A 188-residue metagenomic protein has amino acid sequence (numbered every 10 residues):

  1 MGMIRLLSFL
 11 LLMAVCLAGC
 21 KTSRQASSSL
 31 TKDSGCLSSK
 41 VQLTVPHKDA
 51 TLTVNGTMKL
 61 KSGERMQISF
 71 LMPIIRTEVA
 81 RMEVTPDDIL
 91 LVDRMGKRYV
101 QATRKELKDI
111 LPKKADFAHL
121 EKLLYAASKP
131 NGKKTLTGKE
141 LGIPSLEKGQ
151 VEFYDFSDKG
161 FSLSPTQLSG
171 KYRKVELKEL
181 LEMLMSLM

Functional and structural regions predicted by a protein language model:
M1-S8: Bacterial N-terminal signal peptides that target proteins for export
C16-G19: C-terminal motif of bacterial Sec signal peptides marking the signal peptidase cleavage site
K21-R24: Bacterial signal peptide processing site
A26-S38, P112: N-terminal helix-cap/turn-to-beta initiation motif at the start of protein domains
D33-C36, K59-M66, E83-D88, K134-Q150 (+1 more regions): Short, solvent-exposed coil/turn segments at beta-strand boundaries
C36-E78: Post-signal-peptide N-terminal segment of Sec-exported extracytoplasmic proteins
R65-F117: An acidic-aromatic
D93, T135-M188: Non-transmembrane domains of secretory- and envelope-associated proteins
